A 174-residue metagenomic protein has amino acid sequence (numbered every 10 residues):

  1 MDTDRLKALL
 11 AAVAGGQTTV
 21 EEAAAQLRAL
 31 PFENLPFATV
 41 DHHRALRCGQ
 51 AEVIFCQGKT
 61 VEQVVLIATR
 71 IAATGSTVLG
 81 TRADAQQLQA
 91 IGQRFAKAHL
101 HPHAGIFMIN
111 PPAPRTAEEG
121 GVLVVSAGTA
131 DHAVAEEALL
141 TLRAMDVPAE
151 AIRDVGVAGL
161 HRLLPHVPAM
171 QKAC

Functional and structural regions predicted by a protein language model:
M1-D84, Q89, R94: Long amphipathic alpha-helical segments
G58, A83-A85, A104-G105, P112 (+2 more regions): Short, ordered loop/turn segments at secondary-structure junctions
V64, R162-L163: Amphipathic coiled-coil/heptad-repeat helices and related helical stalk/stem segments that mediate oligomerization
V78-A117: Anion-binding alpha/beta catalytic cores of soluble intermediary-metabolism enzymes, centered on
A117-R162: Glycine-rich phosphate/diphosphate-binding loop of Rossmann-like nucleotide-binding domains
P165-C174: Glycine-rich phosphate-binding loop
